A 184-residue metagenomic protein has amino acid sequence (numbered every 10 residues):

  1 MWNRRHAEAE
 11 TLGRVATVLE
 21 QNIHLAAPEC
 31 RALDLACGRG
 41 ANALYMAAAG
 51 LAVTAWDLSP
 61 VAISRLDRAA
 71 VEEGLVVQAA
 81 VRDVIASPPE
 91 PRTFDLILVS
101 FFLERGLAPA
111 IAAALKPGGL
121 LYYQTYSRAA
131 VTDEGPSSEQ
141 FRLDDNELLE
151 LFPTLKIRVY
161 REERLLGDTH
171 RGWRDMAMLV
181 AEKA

Functional and structural regions predicted by a protein language model:
M1-A27: Conserved class I S-adenosyl-L-methionine
E29-G38: Conserved class I S-adenosyl-L-methionine
A52-D57: Conserved SAM-binding motif I beta-strand of class I
S59-V61: Conserved SAM/SAH-binding beta-strand->alpha-helix loop
E73-V84: Conserved SAM-binding strand-loop segment of SAM-dependent methyltransferases
P89-L96: A short acidic, Gly/Pro-enriched loop at the edge of an enzyme's catalytic core that lines a small-molecule cofactor
L103-A114: A short, conserved alpha-helix within the catalytic core of class I
G119-Y126: Conserved beta-strand signature within the Rossmann-like core of class I S-adenosyl-L-methionine
